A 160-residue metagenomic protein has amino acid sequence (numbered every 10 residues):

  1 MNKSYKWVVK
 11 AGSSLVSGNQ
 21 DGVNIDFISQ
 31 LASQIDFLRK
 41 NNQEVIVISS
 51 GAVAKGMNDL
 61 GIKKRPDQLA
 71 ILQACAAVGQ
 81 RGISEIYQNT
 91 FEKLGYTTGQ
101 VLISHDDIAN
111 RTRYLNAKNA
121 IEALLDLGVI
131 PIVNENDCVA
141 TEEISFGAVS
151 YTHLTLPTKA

Functional and structural regions predicted by a protein language model:
M1-I46: N-terminal glycine-/serine-/threonine-rich phosphate-binding loop
V8-K10, E44-G56, T98-Q100, I132-N134: Short beta-strand segments at enzyme active-site cores
L15-S17, A52-G56, I108-A109, C138-A140: Short, active-site-adjacent cap segments at secondary-structure transitions
N19-D21, G56-G61, R111-L115, E142-F146: Short acidic, glycine/serine/threonine-rich loops at helix termini
I25-S29, Y114-K118, F146-Y151: Charged helix-capping and loop-helix junction motifs
A52-L69: Glycine-rich loop at the start of a catalytic domain that most often binds anionic cofactors/ligands
R65-A140: Ligand-binding beta-strand-loop-alpha-helix segment within the catalytic cores of soluble metabolic enzymes
T152-A160: Conserved small/polar residues in nucleotide/adenosyl-binding loops
